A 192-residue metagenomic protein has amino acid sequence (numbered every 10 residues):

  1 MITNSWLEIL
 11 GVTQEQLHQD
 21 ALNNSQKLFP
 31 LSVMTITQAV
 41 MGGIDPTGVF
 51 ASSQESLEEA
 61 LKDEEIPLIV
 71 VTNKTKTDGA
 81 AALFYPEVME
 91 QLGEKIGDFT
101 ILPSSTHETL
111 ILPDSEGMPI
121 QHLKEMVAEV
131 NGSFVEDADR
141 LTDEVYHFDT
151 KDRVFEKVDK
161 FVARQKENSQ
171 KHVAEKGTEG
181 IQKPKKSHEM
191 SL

Functional and structural regions predicted by a protein language model:
M1-E136: A contiguous, surface-oriented mixed alpha/beta subdomain in the mid-to-C-terminal portion of proteins that forms
T106-K176: Alpha-helical oligomerization segments
Q170-L192: Non-Sec secretion/translocation targeting segments of pathogen effectors
